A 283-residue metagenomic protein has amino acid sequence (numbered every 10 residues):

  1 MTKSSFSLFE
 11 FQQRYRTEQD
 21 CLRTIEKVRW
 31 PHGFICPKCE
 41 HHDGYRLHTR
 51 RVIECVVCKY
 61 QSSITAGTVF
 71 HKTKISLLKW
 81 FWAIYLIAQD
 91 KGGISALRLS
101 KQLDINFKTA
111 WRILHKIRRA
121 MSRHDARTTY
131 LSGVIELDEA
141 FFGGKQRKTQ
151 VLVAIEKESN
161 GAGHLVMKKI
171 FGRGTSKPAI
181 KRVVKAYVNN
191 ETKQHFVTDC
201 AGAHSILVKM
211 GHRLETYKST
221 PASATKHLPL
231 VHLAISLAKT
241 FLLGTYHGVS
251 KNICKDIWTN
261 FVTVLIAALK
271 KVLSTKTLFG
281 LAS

Functional and structural regions predicted by a protein language model:
M1-S283: Residue-level recognition of single "structural anchor" positions that define or cap local secondary structure
